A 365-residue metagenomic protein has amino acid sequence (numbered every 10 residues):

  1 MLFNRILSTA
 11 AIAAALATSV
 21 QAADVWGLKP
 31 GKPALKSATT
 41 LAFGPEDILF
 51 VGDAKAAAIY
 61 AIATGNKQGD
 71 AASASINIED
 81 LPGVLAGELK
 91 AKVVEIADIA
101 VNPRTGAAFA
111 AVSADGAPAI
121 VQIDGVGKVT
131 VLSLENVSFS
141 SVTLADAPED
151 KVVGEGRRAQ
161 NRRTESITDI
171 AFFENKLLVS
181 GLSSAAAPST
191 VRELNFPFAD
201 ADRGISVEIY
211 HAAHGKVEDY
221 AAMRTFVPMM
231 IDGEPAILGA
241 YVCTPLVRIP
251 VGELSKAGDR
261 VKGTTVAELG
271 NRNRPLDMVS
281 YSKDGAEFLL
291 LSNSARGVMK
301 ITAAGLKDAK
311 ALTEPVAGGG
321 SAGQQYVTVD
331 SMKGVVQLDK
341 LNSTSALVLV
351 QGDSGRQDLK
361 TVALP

Functional and structural regions predicted by a protein language model:
M1-Q21: Gram-negative bacterial Sec-dependent N-terminal signal peptides
A22-P365: Sequence/structural signature of beta-propeller domains
